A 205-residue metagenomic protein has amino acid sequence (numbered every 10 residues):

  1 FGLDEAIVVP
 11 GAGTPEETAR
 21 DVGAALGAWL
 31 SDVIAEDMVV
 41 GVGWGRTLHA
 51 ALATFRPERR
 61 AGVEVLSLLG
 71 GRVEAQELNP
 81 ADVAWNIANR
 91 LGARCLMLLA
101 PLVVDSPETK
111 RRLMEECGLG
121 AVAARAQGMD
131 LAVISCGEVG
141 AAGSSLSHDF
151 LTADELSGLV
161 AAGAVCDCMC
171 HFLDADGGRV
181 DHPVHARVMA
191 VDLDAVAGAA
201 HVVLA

Functional and structural regions predicted by a protein language model:
F1-P107, A205: N-terminal active-site beta-alpha-beta segment that forms phosphate/nucleotide-binding and substrate-recognition loops
E58, G71-A205: Conserved phosphate- and dinucleotide-binding cores of soluble alpha/beta proteins, encompassing both enzyme active
